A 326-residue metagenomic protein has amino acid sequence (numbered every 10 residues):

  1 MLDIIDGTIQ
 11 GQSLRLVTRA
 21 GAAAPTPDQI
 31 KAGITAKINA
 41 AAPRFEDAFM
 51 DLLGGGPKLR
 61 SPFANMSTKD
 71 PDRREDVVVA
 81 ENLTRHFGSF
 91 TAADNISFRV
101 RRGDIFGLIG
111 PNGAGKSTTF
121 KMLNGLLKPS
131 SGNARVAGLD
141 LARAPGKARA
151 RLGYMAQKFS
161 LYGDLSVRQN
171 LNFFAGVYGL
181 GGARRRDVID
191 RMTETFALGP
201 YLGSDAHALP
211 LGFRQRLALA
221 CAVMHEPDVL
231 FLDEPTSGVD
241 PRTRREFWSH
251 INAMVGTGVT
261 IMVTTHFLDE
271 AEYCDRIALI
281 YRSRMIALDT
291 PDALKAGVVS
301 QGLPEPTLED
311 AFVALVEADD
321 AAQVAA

Functional and structural regions predicted by a protein language model:
N124: Helix-to-loop junction immediately C-terminal to a conserved catalytic motif
N172, G176, A183-Y201: Conserved ABC ATPase "signature" region
L219, F247: Hydrophobic anchor residue at the start of the ABC signature
L230-D233: Catalytic Walker B motif of ABC-type/P-loop ATPase nucleotide-binding domains
